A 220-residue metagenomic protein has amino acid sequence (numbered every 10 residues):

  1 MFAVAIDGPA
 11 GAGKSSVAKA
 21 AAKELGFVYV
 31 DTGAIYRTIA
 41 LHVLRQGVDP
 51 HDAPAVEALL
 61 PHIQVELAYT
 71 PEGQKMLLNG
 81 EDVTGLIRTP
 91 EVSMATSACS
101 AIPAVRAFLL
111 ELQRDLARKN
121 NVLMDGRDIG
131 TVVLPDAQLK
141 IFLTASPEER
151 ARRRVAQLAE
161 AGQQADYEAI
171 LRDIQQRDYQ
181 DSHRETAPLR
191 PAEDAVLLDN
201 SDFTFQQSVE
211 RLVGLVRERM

Functional and structural regions predicted by a protein language model:
I6: Hydrophobic anchor at the beta1->P-loop junction of P-loop NTPases
P9: P-loop (Walker A) phosphate-binding loop of NTP-binding proteins
K14: Conserved lysine of the Walker
V17: Hydrophobic positions on the alpha1 helix immediately C-terminal to the Walker A/P-loop
K23-T89: N-terminal phosphate/diphosphate-binding loop that engages ATP/GTP or pyrophosphate donors across diverse enzyme folds
G33, G80, L109, L123 (+1 more regions): Residue-level signal for inorganic ion chemistry
A68, Q113-K119, G130-V132, D136 (+1 more regions): Small-molecule kinase domains that catalyze NTP-dependent phosphoryl transfer to phosphate-bearing small molecules
T84-A161: ATP-dependent NMP and nucleoside kinases share a basic, alpha-helical "lid"
